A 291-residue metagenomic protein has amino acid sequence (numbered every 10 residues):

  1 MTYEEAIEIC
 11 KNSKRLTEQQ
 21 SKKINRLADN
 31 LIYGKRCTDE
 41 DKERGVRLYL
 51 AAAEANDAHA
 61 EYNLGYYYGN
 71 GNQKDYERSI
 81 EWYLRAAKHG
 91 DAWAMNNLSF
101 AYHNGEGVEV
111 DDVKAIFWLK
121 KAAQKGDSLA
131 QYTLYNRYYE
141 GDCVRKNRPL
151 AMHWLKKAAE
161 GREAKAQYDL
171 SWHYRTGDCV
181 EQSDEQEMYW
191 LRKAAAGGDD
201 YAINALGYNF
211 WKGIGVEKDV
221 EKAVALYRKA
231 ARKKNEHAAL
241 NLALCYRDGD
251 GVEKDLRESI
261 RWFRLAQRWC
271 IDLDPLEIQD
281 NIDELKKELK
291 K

Functional and structural regions predicted by a protein language model:
M1, Q267-K291: Terminal, low-structured helical/coil segments at or just beyond the last alpha-helical repeat
M1-E5, D39-E43, D75-Y76, D111-D112 (+3 more regions): Helix-turn-helix repeat elements of alpha-solenoid scaffolds
I7, K11, S21, N25-A28 (+6 more regions): Residue-level detector of alpha-helical secondary structure
S13-Q20, I24, L31-R36, E54-A58 (+16 more regions): Short helix-capping/linker turns of helical repeat alpha-solenoids
R26-Y33, T38, N63-N70, N97-N104 (+9 more regions): Hydrophobic face of amphipathic alpha-helices that form TPR/SEL1-like repeat modules and related alpha-solenoid
E253-D272: TPR/TPR-like (Sel1-like) alpha-helical repeat modules
